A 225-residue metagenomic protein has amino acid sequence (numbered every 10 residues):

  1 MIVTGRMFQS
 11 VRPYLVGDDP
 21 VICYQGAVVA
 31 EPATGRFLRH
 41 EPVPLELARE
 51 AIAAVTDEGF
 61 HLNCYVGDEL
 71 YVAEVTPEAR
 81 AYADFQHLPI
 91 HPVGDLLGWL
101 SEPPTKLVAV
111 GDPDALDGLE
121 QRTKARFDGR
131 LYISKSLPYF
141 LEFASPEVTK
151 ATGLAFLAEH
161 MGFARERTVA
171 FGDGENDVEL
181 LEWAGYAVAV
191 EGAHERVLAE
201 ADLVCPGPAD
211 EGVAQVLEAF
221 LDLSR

Functional and structural regions predicted by a protein language model:
M1-A79: Active-site phosphate-binding/coordination module
T4, L154, A164-P208: Acidic, Mg2+-coordinating phosphoryl-transfer loop and its flanking beta/alpha structural elements, shared across
V11-L15, L119, T123, L181-A184 (+2 more regions): Hydrophobic packing residues within well-ordered alpha-helices of enzyme cores
V16-D18, Y24-Q25, F127-G129, W183-A184 (+1 more regions): Short, structured coil segments at secondary-structure junctions
A30-G35, A144, L198-V204, A214-E218: Short, charged, surface-exposed secondary-structure boundary motifs
A48-E50, A54-H61, Y65-F171, E175-W183: Conserved acidic, metal-coordinating active-site core of Asp-based, Mg2+-dependent phosphoryl-transfer enzymes
G153-F156, G212, V216: Well-ordered alpha-helical segments embedded in enzymatic catalytic cores
A219-R225: Generic C-terminal helix-cap and adjacent flexible tail
